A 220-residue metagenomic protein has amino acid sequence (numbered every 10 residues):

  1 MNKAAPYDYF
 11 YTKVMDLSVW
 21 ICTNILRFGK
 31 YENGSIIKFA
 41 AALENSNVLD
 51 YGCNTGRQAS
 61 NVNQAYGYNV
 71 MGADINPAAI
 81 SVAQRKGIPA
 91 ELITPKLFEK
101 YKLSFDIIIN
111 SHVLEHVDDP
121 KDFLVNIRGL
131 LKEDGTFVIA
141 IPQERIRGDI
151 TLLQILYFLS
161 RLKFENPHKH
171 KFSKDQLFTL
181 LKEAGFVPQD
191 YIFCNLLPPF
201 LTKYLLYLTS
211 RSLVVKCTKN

Functional and structural regions predicted by a protein language model:
M1-L103, I107, S111, L124 (+2 more regions): Conserved N-terminal segment of class I S-adenosyl-L-methionine
F39-A41, L131, G135: Alpha-helix termini
N45, A59, E133-D134, N220: Intrinsic disorder/low-complexity segments enriched in polar/small residues
D50, E115, K169: Conserved aromatic-histidine-acidic binding/catalytic patches
R57, A90, D118-G129, T136-T218: S-adenosyl-L-methionine-dependent methyltransferase catalytic module, highlighting the catalytic core
S111-L114, A140: Residues lining the SAM
